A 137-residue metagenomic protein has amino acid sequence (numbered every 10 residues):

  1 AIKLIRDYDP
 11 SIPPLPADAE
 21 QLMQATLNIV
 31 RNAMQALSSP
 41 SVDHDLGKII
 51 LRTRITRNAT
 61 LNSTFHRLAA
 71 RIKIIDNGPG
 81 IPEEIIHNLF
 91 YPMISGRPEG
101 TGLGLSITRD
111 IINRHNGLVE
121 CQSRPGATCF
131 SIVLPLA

Functional and structural regions predicted by a protein language model:
K3-P13, T56: Conserved catalytic submotifs in the C-terminal HATPase_c
P14-A17, G96: Conserved micro-motifs of the catalytic ATP-binding
M34-A70: ATP-lid-like helix-loop hinge signature
R67-A69, I81-M93: Short conserved segment of the HATPase_c
D76: Acidic ATP/Mg2+-coordinating residue in the GHKL
G104, T108: Short alpha-helical Gxxx[C/S/T] motif in the catalytic ATP-binding
I112-N113: Detector for a conserved hydrophobic position within an alpha-helical segment of the HATPase_c
